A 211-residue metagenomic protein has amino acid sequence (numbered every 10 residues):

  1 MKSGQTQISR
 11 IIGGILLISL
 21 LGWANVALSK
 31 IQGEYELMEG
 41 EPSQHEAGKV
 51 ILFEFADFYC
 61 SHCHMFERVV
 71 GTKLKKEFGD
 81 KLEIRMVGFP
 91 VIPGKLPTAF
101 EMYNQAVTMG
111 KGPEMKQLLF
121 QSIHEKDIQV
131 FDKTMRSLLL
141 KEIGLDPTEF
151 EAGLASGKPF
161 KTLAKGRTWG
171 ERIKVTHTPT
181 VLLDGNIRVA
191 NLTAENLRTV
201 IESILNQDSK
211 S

Functional and structural regions predicted by a protein language model:
K2-P93, A164-R167, E171-R172, N206-S211: Extracytoplasmic thiol/disulfide redox context detector
K30, D57, K141-S211: C-terminal cap of thioredoxin/glutaredoxin-like
G40-S43, E54, L82-E83, A99 (+7 more regions): General secondary-structure edge motif
S43-E46, A106, D127, K141 (+2 more regions): Short N-terminal micro-motifs specific to bacterial/archaeal maturation and metal-cluster initiation sites
G48-K49, C63-E67, I92-A99, T108 (+7 more regions): Solvent-exposed, acidic/flexible segments
Y59, V70, L74-F78, A106-G110 (+7 more regions): Sec/Tat-exported extracytoplasmic proteins
R68-K75, G79, A99-Y103, K116 (+6 more regions): Extracytoplasmic/secreted envelope proteins and their assembly/folding machinery, especially bacterial periplasmic
E77-T108, P113-L140: Structural microenvironment flanking redox-active thiols in thiol-disulfide oxidoreductases
